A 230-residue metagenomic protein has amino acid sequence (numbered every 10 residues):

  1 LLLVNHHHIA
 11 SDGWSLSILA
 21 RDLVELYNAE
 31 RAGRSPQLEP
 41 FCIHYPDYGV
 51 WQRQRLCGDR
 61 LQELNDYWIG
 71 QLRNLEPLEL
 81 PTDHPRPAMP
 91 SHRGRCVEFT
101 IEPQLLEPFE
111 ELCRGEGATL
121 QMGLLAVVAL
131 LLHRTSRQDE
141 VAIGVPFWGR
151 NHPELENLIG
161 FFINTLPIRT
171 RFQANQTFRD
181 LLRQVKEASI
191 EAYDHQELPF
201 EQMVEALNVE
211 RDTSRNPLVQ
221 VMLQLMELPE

Functional and structural regions predicted by a protein language model:
V4-I9, V24-A32, H44-C57, N65-N74 (+2 more regions): Adenylate-forming
D12: A Lys-centered signature of the CheY-like receiver
L19: Glycine-rich loop/hinge motif
S35-L38: Short, flexible active-site-proximal loops enriched in glycine and acidic residues
F41: PIN/NYN-family metal-dependent endoribonuclease catalytic core
